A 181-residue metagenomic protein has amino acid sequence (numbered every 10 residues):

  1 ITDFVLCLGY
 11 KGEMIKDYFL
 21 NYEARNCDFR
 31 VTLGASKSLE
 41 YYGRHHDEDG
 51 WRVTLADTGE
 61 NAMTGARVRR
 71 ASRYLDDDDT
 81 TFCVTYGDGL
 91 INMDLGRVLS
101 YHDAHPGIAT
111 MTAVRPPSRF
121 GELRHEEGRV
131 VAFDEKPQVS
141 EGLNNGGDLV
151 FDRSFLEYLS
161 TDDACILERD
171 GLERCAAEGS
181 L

Functional and structural regions predicted by a protein language model:
I1-Y86, R97: Conserved N-terminal catalytic core of the sugar/cofactor nucleotidyltransferase
T2-F4, I108-A109, S180: Residues at the starts of beta-strands that form the adenosine-phosphate
C7, T58, T112-A113, F133: Generic beta-sheet signal
G50-R52, P106, E178-S180: A generic structural signal for alpha->beta connector loops
D79-C83, L90-I91, L95-D103, R115-F120 (+1 more regions): Catalytic-core segments of class I nucleotidyltransferases/pyrophosphorylases that form NMP-activated intermediates
E122-R124: Active-site and channel-lining beta-strand-loop segments that bind or position nucleotide-derived/phosphorylated
